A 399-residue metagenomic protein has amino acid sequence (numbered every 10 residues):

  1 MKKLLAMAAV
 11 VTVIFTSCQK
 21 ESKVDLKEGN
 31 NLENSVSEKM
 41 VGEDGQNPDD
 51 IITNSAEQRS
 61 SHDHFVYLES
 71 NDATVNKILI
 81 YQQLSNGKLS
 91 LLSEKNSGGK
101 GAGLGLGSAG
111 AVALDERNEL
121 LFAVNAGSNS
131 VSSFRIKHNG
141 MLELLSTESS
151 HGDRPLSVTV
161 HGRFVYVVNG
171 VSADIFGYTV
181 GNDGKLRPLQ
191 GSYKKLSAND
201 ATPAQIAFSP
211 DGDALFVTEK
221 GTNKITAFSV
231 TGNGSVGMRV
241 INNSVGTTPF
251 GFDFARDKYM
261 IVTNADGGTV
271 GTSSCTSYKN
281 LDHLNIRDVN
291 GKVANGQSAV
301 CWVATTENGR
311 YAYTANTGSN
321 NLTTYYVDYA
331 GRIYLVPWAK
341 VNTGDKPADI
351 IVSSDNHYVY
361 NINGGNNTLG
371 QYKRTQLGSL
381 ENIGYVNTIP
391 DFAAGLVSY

Functional and structural regions predicted by a protein language model:
L5, T16-H62: Bacterial Sec-dependent N-terminal signal peptides
K39, N47, I51-Q83, K88: An edge-strand/N-cap motif at the start of beta-rich repeat modules
L68-D72, D115, A123-G127, V167-V171 (+7 more regions): Conserved beta-strand positions in repeat-built beta-propeller and related beta-rich domains
V75-L79, S130-S132, D174-F176, K224-A227 (+3 more regions): Structural motif
Y81-L89, F134-M141, T179-L186, F228-S235 (+3 more regions): Short loop/turn segments immediately following beta-strands, especially the blade-tip and inter-blade linker loops
L91-G103, E143-S149, L189-L196, G237-N243 (+3 more regions): A short beta-strand motif characteristic of beta-propeller blades
G98-R117, S150-F164, K194-A214, S244-G268 (+4 more regions): Beta-rich, blade/repeat-based domains predominating in secreted/periplasmic proteins but also intracellular
G364-Y399: Blade-level signature of beta-propeller repeat domains, shared across WD40, Kelch, NHL, RCC1 and BNR/Asp-box propellers
